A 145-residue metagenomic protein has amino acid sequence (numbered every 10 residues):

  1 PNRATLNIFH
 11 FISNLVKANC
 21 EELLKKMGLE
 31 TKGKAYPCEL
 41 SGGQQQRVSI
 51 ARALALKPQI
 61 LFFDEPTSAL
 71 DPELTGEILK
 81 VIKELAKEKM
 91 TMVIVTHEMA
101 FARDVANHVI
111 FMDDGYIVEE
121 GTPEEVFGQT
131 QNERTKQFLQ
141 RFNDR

Functional and structural regions predicted by a protein language model:
A35, L56, E88: Conserved signature/switch motifs of ABC ATPase nucleotide-binding domains
Y36-L40, Q44: Conserved ABC ATPase signature
L61-D64: Catalytic Walker B motif of ABC-type/P-loop ATPase nucleotide-binding domains
G76-E88: Helical segment within the ABC ATPase nucleotide-binding domain
A102-D104: A short, surface-exposed alpha-helical micro-motif characterized by mixed small hydrophobic and charged/polar residues
E120-G121: ABC ATPase "signature
